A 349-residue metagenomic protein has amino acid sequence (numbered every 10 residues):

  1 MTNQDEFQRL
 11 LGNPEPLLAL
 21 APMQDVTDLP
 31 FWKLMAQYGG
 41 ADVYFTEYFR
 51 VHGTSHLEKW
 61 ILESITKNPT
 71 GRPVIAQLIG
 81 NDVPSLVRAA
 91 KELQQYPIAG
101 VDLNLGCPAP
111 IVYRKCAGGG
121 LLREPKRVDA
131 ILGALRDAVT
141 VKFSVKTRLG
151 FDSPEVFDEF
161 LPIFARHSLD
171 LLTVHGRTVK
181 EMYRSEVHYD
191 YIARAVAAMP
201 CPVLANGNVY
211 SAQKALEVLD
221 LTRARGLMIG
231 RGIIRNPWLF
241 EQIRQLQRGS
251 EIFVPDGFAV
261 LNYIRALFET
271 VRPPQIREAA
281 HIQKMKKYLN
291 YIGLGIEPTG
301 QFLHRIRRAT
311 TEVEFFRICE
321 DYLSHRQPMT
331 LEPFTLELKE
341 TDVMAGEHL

Functional and structural regions predicted by a protein language model:
M1-P14, L18-A19, Q24, P30 (+6 more regions): Alpha/beta catalytic cores of nucleotide-metabolism and tRNA/nucleoside-modifying enzymes
T2-Q8, P14, M23-Q95: Glycine-rich, positively charged N-terminal anion/phosphate-binding segment
N13-L17, H52-P73, C107, I111-K115 (+3 more regions): N-terminal small/glycine-rich loop or linker at the start of catalytic domains across soluble metabolic enzymes
L18-A21, Y44-T46, V74-L78, V101 (+4 more regions): Hydrophobic faces of well-ordered beta-strands that scaffold small-molecule active sites in alpha/beta enzyme cores
M23-D25, F49-V51, I79-N81, G106-P108 (+4 more regions): Active-site beta-loop-alpha junctions enriched in small/polar residues
K33, Q37, V87-V101, L105-K115 (+3 more regions): Alpha/beta enzyme core
T54-H56, M182, N236-Q242: Short, charged, surface-exposed secondary-structure boundary motifs
I61, C116-L122, E181: Short glycine-enriched, charge-decorated loop/helix-capping segments at active-site entrances that position
